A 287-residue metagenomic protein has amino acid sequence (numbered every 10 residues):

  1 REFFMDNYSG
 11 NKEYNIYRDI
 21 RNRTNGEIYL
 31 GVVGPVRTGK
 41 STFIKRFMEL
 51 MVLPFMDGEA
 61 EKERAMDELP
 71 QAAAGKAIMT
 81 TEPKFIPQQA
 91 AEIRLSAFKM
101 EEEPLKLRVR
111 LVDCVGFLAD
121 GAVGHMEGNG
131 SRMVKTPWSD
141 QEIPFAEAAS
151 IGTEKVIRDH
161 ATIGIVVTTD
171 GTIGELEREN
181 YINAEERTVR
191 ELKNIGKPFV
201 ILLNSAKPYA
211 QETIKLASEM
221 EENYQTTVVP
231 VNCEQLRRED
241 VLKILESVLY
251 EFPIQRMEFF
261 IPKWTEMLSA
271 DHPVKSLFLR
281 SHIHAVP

Functional and structural regions predicted by a protein language model:
F3-K135: Conserved G1/Walker A P-loop phosphate-binding module
P35, T169, C233: Cofactor-binding loop segments of dinucleotide-utilizing enzymes, especially the Rossmann-like FAD- and NAD(P)+-binding
G39-S41, I173-E175, Y209, R237-R238: Flexible loop/turn segments at secondary-structure boundaries
K76-T81, S247-V248, K275-L279: A general structural signal for short secondary-structure boundary/capping elements
F98, N129-T226: Conserved C-terminal guanine-recognition region of P-loop GTPase G domains, centered on the G4
E191, I195-V200, S205-L268: Canonical P-loop GTPase G-domain recognition
D271-P287: Charge-patterned, long linear interaction tracts outside catalytic cores
